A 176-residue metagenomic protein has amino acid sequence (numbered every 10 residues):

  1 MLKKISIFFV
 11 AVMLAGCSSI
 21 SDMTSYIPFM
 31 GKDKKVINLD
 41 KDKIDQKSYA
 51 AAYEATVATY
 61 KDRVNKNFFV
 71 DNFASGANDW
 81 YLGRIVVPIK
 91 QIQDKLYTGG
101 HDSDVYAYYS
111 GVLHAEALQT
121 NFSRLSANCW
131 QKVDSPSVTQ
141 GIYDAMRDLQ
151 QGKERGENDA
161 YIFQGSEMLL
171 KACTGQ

Functional and structural regions predicted by a protein language model:
M1-K4: Positively charged n-region of N-terminal signal peptides that target proteins for export
S6-I7, I27: Short non-domain terminal segments
I7-A15: Bacterial N-terminal signal peptides
S18-Q176: Intrinsic-disorder/low-complexity detector
